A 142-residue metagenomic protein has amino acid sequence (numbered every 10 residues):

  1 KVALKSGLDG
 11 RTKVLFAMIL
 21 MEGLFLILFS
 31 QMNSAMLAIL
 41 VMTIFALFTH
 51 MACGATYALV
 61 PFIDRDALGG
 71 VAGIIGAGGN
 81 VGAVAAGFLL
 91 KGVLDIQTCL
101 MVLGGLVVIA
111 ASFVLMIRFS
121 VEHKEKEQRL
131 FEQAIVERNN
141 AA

Functional and structural regions predicted by a protein language model:
K1-D9: Helix-to-loop junctions at the C-terminal end of transmembrane segments in multipass secondary transporters
D9-L28: Structural signature of the two symmetry-related core transmembrane helices
F25, M36-C53: Hydrophobic core of transmembrane alpha-helices in multi-pass small-molecule transporters, especially MFS/SLC-type
L28-F29, F45, V114: MFS-fold secondary transporters
H50-D64: Intracellular juxtamembrane helix-capping segments at the cytosolic ends of symmetry-related transmembrane helices
D64-L94: A late C-terminal transmembrane helix in Major Facilitator Superfamily
T98-I117: Symmetry-related core transmembrane helices of the 12-TM Major Facilitator Superfamily/SLC fold
F119-A142: Intrinsic disorder in cytosolic terminal tails and internal cytosolic loops of multi-pass membrane transporters
